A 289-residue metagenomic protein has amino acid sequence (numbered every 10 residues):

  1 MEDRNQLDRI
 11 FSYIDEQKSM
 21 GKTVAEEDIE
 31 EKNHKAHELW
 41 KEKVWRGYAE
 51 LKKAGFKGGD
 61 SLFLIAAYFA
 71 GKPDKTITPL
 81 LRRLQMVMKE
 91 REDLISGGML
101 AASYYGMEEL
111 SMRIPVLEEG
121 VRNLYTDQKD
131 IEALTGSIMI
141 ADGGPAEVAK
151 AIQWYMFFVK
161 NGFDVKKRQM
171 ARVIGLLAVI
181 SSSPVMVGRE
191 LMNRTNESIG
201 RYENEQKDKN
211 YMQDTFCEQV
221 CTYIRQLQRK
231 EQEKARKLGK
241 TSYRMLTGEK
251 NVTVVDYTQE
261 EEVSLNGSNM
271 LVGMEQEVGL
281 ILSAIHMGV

Functional and structural regions predicted by a protein language model:
M1-T76, M86-I95, T126, R225 (+2 more regions): N-terminal domain-start signal
D3-I10, K32, K41-V44, S61-L62 (+11 more regions): Short amphipathic alpha-helical segments that mediate assembly, nucleic-acid/protein binding, or membrane association
S12, K22-K32, D60-A70, E92-A102 (+3 more regions): Amphipathic alpha-helical elements of HEAT/ARM-like alpha-solenoid repeat scaffolds that form extended
I14-K18, A49-G55, R82-M88, E119-Y125 (+3 more regions): Short, recurring structural edge motifs at helix starts
E38, G71-K75, Y104-E109, A141-A146 (+1 more regions): Alpha-helix capping and inter-helical loop/turn segments
W40-E50, K75-Q85, E109-V121, E147-V159 (+1 more regions): Alpha-helical repeat scaffolds
I138-R189: Long, repeat-rich segments with strong aromatic
S181-V289: C-terminal structured domains
